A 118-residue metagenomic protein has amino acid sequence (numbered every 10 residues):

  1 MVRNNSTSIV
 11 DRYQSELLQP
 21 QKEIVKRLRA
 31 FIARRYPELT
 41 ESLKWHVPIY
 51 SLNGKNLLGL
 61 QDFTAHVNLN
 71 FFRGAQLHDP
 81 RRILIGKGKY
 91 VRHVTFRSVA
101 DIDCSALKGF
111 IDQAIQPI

Functional and structural regions predicted by a protein language model:
M1-I118: Charge-dense, helix-prone N-terminal extensions
